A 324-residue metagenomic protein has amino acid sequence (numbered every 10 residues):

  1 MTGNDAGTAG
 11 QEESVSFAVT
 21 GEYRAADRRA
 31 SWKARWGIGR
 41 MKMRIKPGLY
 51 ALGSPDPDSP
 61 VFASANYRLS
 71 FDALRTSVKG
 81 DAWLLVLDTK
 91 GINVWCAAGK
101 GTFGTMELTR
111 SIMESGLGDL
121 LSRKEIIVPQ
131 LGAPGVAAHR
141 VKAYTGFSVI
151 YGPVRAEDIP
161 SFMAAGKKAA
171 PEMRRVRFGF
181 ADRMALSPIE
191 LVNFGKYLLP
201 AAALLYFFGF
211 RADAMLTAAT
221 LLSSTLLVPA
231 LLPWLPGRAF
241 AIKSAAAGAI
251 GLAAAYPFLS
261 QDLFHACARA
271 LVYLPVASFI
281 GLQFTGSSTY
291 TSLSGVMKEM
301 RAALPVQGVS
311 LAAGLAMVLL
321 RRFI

Functional and structural regions predicted by a protein language model:
M1-V154: Soluble N-terminal domains of membrane-associated systems
R44-L49, R174-E190: Cytosolic juxtamembrane amphipathic/interface segments immediately preceding and feeding into a transmembrane helix
S77, S111, S115-G118, F162-A169 (+2 more regions): Change "in soluble alpha/beta enzymes" to "in soluble alpha/beta proteins
V141-R175: Extended, hydrophilic extramembrane loops/domains of integral membrane proteins
M184-D262: Core alpha-helical transmembrane segments of integral membrane proteins
A245-I324: Generic detector of multi-pass transmembrane helix bundles and their immediately adjacent loops in polytopic membrane
